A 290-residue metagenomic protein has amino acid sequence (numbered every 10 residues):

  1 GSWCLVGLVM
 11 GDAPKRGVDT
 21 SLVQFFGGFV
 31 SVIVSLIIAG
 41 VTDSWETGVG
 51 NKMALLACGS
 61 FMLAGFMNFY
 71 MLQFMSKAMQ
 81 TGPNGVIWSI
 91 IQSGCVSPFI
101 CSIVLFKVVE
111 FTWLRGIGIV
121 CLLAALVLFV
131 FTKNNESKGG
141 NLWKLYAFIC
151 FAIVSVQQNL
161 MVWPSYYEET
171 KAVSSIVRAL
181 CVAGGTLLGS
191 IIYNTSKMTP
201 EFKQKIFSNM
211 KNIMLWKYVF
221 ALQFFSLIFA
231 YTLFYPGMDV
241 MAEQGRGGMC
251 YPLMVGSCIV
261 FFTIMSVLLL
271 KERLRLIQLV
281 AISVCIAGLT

Functional and structural regions predicted by a protein language model:
G1-L22, I33, G118-I119, A124-V127 (+3 more regions): Glycine-/small-residue-enriched transmembrane alpha-helix faces in small-molecule transporters and effluxers
C4, G65-Y70, C95-I100, S155 (+6 more regions): Hydrophobic/small/kink-forming positions within alpha-helical transmembrane segments of polytopic membrane proteins
L5-V18, F69-V86, V127-G139, I191-N209 (+1 more regions): C-terminal ends of transmembrane helices
A13, V23, A78, C101-K107 (+3 more regions): Hydrophobic/aromatic residues within transmembrane alpha-helices of multi-pass small-molecule transporters
R16-L22, F74-I90, V108, Y166-I176 (+1 more regions): Structural motif at transmembrane-helix junctions in multi-pass transporters
I33-S35, F99-I103, W113-K133, I277-T290: Hydrophobic transmembrane alpha-helices of multi-pass small-molecule transport proteins
E46-F74, L142-A152, F202-L233: Loop-to-transmembrane-helix transition segments
V96-G116, C258-L279: C-terminal transmembrane-helix exit sites in multi-pass transporters
